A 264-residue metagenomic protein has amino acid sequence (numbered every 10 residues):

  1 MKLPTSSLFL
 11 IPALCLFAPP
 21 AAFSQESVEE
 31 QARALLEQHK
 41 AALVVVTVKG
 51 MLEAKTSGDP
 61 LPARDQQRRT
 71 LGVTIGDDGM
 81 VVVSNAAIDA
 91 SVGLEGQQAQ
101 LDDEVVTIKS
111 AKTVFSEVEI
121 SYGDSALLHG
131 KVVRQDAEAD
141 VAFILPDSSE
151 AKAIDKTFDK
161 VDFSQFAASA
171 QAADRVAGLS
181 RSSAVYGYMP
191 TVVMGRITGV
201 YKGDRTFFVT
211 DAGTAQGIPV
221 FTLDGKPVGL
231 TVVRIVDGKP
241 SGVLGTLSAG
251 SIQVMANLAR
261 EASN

Functional and structural regions predicted by a protein language model:
M1-L10: Bacterial N-terminal signal peptides that target proteins for export
F9-A18: Bacterial N-terminal signal peptides
F23-S84, E117, V141, I252-N264: N-terminal activation segment of mature serine protease catalytic domains
E26, R134, D155-F208, A212-G213 (+1 more regions): Flexible, gly/ser-rich surface segments that form the specificity/activation loops bordering the active-site cleft
K40-V46, R68-T70, D77-G79, S116 (+7 more regions): Envelope-exposed proteins and targeting segments
R69, V83-S91, S180-S182, G229-D237 (+1 more regions): Short beta->alpha transition motifs characteristic of CBS
V73, D211-V233: Catalytic nucleophile loop of clan PA
G76-A137: Catalytic-histidine neighborhood of serine endopeptidases, predominantly the chymotrypsin-like S1/PA family
